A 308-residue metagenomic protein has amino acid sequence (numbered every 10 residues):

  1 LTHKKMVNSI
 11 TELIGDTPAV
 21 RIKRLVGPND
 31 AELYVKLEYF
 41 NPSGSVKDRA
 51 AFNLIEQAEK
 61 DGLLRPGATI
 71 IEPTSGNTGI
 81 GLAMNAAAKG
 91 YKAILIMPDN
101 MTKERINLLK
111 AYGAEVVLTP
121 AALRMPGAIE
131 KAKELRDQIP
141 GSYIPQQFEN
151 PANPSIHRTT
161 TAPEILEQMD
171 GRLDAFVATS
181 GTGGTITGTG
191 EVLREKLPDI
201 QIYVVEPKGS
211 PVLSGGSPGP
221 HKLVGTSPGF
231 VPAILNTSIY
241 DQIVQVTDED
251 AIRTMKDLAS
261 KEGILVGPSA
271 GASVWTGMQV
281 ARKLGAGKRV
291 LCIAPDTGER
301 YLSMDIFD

Functional and structural regions predicted by a protein language model:
L1-D308: PLP-dependent amino-acid enzyme catalytic core
